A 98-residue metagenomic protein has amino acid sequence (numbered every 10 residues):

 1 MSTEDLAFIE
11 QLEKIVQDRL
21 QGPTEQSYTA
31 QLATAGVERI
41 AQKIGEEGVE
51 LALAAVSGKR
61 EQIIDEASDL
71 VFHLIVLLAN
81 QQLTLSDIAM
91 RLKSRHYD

Functional and structural regions predicted by a protein language model:
M1-A67, V71-D98: Flexible "arm" and connector segments at domain edges
